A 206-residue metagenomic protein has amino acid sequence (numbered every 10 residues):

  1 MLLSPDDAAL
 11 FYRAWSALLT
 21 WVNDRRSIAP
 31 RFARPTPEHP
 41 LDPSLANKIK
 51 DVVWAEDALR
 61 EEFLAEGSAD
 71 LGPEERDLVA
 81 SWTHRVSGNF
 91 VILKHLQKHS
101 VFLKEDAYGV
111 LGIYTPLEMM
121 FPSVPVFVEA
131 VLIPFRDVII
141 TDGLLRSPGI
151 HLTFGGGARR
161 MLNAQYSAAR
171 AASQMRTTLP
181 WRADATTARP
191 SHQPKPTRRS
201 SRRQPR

Functional and structural regions predicted by a protein language model:
M1-P73: A structured, charge-rich N-terminal accessory region that forms the first stable segment of a protein and links
E74-A80: Short, charged beta-strand/loop "edge" motif centered at a coil->beta-strand transition that forms conserved
A80-Q97: Structural detector for short beta-strands of small beta-barrel domains
K98-F102: Short aromatic-glycine-enriched beta-strand elements
K104-E105, G143: Residue-level recognition of conserved beta-strand positions in structured domain cores
E105-Y114: Short, structured beta-strand/loop micro-motifs enriched in basic residues and often containing a Trp
Y114-V131: Short nucleic-acid-contacting surface segments enriched for D/E, G, S/T with interspersed K/R
V128-E129, P134-R206: Mixed-charge (acidic/basic) macromolecular-recognition segments
